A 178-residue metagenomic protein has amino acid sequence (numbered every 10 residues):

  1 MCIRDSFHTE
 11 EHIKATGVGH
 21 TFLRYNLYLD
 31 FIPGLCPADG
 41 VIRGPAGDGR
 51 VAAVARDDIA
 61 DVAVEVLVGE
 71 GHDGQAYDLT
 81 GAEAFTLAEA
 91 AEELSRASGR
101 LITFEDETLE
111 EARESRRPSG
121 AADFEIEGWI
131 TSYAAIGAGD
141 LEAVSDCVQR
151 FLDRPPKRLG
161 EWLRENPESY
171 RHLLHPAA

Functional and structural regions predicted by a protein language model:
R4-T103, E107, E114-S119, F124-E125 (+1 more regions): Oxidoreductase cofactor-interface core, primarily capturing Rossmann-like NAD(P)-dependent enzymes
E110-A178: A hydrophobic C-terminal alpha-helical subdomain
